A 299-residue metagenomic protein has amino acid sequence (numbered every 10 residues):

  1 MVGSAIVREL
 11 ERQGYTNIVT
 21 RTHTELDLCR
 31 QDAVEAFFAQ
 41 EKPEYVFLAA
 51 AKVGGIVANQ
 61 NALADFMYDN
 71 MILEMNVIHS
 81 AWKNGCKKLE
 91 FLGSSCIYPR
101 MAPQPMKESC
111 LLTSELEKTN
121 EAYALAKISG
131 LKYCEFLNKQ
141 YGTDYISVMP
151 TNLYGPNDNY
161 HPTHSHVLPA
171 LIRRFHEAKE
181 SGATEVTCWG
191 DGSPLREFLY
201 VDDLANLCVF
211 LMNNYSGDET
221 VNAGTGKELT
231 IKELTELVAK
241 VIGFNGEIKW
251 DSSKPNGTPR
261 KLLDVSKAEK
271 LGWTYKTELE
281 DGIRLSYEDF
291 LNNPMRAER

Functional and structural regions predicted by a protein language model:
M1, G54, H166, L229-T230: Short alpha-helical
M1-N159, L285, N292-N293: N-terminal Rossmann-like NAD(P)+-binding domain of SDR-like oxidoreductases, especially those catalyzing
A5-E9, Q13, E177-R299: C-terminal substrate-binding subdomain of Rossmann-fold SDR/epimerase-dehydratase oxidoreductases
E74, P150, L168, I172 (+2 more regions): Alpha-helical structural signal
S95, L171, G226: Conserved short acidic donor-positioning loop in nucleotide-sugar-dependent glycosyltransferases
M101-Q104, D158-P162, L234-T235, R260-K261: Short aromatic-enriched loop/helix-cap "lid" or pocket-rim segments at secondary-structure transitions that line
T119-Y123, T151-H166, G190-D202, T225-K227: Glycine-rich "substrate-gating" loop/helix at the edge of Rossmann-like oxidoreductase active sites
S129, Y133-L137, V167-L171, L234 (+1 more regions): Hydrophobic alpha-helix immediately C-terminal to the catalytic Tyr-X-X-X-Lys motif of short-chain
